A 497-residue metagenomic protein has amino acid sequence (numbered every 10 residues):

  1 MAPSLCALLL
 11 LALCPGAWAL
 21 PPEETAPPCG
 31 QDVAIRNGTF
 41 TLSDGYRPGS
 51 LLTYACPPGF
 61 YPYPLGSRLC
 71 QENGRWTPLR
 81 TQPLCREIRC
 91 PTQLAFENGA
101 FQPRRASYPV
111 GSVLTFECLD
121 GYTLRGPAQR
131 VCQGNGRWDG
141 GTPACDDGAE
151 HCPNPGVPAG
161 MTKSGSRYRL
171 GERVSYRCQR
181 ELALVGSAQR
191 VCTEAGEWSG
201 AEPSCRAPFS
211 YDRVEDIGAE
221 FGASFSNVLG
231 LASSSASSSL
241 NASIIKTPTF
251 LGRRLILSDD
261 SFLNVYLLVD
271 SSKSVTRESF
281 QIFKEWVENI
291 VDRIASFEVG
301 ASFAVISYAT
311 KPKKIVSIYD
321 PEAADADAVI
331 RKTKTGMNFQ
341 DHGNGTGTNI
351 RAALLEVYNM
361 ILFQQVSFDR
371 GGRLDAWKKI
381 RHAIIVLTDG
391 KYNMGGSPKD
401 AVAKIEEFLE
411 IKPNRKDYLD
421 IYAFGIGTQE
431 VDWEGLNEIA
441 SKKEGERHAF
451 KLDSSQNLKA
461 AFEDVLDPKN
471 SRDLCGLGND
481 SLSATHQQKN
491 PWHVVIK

Functional and structural regions predicted by a protein language model:
A2-L255, D259, V265, S274-Q281 (+3 more regions): Conserved N-terminal submotifs of small, disulfide-stabilized extracellular modules
T25, I88-A95, K273, K313-R381 (+3 more regions): Von Willebrand factor
L51, V113, R173, N264 (+8 more regions): Acidic, Ser/Thr-rich intrinsically disordered and amphipathic helical segments
E194-A195, R277-Q281, S296-G300, A323-D327 (+3 more regions): Extended intrinsically disordered, low-complexity coil regions enriched in Ser, Thr, Gly, Ala and often Pro
R254-D259, D292-E298, N359-K379, E410-R415: Surface-exposed acidic, glycine-flexible loop patches that form ligand/cofactor-binding and adhesion interfaces
S258-A323, V357, A383-L387, A423-T428: Von Willebrand factor
S274, E278, W286-R293, F297 (+5 more regions): Structured segments of extracytoplasmic/periplasmic soluble domains in secreted or envelope-associated proteins
V402, E406-L477: Von Willebrand factor A/integrin I-like adhesion domains
